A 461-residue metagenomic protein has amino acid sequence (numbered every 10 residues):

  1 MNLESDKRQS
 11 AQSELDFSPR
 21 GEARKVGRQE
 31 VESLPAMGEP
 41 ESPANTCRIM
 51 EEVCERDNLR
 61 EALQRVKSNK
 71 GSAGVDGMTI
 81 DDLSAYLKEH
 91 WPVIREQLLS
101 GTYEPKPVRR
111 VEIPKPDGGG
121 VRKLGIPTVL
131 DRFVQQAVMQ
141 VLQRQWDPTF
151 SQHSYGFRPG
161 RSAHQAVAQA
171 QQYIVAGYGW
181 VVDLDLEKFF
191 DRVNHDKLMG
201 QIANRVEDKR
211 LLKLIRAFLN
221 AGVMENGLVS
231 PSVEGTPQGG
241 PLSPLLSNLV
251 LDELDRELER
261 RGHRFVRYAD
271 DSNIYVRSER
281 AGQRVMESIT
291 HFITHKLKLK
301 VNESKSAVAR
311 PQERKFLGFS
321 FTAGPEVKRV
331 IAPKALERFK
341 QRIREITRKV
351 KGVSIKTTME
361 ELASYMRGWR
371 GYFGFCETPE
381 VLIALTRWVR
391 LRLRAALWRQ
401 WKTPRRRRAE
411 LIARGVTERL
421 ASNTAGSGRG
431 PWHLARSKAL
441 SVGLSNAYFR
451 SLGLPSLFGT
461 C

Functional and structural regions predicted by a protein language model:
M1-C461: Non-catalytic terminal/accessory segments
